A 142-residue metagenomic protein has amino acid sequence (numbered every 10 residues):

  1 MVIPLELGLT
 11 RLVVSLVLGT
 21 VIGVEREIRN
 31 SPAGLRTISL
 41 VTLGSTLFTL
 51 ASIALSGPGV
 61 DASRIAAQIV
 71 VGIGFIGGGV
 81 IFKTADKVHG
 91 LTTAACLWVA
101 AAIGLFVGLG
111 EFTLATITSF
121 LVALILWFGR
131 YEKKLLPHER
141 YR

Functional and structural regions predicted by a protein language model:
M1-I65, A115-I117, W127-H138, R142: Alpha-helical transmembrane segments and their membrane-interface boundaries that form or gate the permeation pathway
V17-I22, F75-F82, G104: Hydrophobic transmembrane alpha-helices of secondary-active transporters and Na+-translocating membrane complexes
I28-A33, F82-T93: Membrane-helix interface "capping/anchor" motifs
L40-L50, V71-G74, A95-G108: Small-residue-rich segments of transmembrane alpha-helices in multi-pass membrane proteins, especially helix faces
P58-I81, A85-D86: Alpha-helical transmembrane-segment detector that highlights a single hydrophobic TM helix and its immediate
I73-G77, L121-Y131: Alpha-helical transmembrane segments and their membrane-interface exit regions
G90-A95, T113-T118: Hydrophobic alpha-helical membrane segments of integral membrane proteins
A100, L109, I117-V122: Transmembrane helix-bundle core of multi-pass membrane transporters and related energy-transducing complexes
